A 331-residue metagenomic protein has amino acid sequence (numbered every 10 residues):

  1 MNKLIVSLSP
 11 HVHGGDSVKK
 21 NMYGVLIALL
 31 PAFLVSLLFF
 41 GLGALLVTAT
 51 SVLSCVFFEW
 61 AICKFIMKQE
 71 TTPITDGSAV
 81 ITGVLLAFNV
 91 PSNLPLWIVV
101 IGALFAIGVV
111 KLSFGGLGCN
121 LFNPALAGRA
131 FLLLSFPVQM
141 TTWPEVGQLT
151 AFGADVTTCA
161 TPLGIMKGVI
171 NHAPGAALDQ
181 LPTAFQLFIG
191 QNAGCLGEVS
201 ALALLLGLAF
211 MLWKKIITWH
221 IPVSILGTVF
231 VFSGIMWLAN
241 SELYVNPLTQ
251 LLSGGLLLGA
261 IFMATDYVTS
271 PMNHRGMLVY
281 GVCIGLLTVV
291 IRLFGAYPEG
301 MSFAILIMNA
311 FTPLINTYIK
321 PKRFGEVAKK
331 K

Functional and structural regions predicted by a protein language model:
M1-V56: N-terminal signal-anchor module of multipass membrane proteins
M1-Y23, F65, L293-K331: Cytosolic-side transmembrane-helix boundaries in multi-pass membrane proteins
S9, F57-Q69, I107-G118, L206-K215 (+1 more regions): C-terminal ends of transmembrane helices
L37-T82, L86: Membrane helical hairpin/interfacial module
L42-S54, N93-G102, L187-A201, Y244-L256: Structural signature of hydrophobic alpha-helical transmembrane segments
L85-A154: Membrane-interface helix-loop-helix junctions at boundaries between adjacent transmembrane segments
L121-A125, P247-G255, M277-V279, G295-M308: Loop-to-transmembrane alpha-helix initiation sites
P124-L205: Long hydrophobic alpha-helical segments that form multi-pass transmembrane helix bundles in integral membrane proteins
